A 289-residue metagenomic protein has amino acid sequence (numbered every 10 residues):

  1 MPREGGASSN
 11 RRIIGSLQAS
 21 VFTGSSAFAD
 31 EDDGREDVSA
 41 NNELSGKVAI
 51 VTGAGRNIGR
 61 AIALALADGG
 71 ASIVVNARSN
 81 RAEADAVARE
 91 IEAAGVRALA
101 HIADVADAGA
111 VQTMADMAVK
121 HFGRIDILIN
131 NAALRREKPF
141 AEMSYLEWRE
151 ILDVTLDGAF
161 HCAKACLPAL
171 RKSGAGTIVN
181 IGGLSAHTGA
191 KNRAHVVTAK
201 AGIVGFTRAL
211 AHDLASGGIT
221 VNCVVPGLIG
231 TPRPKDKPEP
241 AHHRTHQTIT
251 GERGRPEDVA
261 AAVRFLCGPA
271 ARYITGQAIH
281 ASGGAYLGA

Functional and structural regions predicted by a protein language model:
S39, T188, H242, R264 (+1 more regions): Short C-terminal tail/terminal secondary-structure segment of NAD(P)H-dependent dehydrogenase/reductase domains
V48, G55-N57: Conserved glycine-rich cofactor-binding loop
P139-F140, E147-L152, P234, R244-T245: Substrate-binding pocket helix/loop in short-chain dehydrogenase/reductase
A163, A199, T207: Active-site helix of classical SDR
P168, H212-D213, R272: Alpha-helical segment proximal to the catalytic Tyr-Lys
A175, A215, T220, I274-G276: Short, small/polar-rich loop/turn modules that mediate ligand/substrate recognition or access, typified
G183: Residue(s) in the substrate-gating loop at a strand-loop-helix junction that position the organic substrate next
